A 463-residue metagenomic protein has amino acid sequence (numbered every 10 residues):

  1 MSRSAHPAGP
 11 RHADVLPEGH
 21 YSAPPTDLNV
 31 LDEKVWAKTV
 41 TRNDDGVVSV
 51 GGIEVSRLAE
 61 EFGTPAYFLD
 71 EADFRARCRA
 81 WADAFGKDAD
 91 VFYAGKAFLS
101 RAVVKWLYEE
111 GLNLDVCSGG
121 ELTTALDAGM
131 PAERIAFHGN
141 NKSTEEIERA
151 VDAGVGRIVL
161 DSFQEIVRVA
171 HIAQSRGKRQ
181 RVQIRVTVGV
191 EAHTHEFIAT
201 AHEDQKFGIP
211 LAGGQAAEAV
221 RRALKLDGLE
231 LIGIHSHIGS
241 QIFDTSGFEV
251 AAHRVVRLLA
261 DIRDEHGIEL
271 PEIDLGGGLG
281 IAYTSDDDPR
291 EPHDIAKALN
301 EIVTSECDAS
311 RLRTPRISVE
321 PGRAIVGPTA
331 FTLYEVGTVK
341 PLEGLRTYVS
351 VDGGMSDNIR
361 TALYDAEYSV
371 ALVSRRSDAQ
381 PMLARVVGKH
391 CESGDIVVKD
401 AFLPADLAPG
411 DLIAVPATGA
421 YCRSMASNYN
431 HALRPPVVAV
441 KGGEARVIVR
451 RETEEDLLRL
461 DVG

Functional and structural regions predicted by a protein language model:
M1-R181, K225-L226, E230, L407 (+1 more regions): A charged N-terminal "starter" segment
S2-L31, V188-K340, L403, N430 (+1 more regions): Active-site loop/helix belt of alpha/beta enzymes
R3, A298, T304-C307, L312-G463: Charged (often Lys/Glu-rich) extended helix/loop segments that serve as interaction or gating elements
K38, G46-V48, I53-S56, T64-Y67 (+20 more regions): Flexible, active-site-adjacent loop/turn segments at secondary-structure boundaries
E54, D70-D73, R77, W81 (+19 more regions): General structural feature for long, well-ordered alpha-helical segments within catalytic domains of soluble enzymes
D90-F92, G111-N113, A132-A136, R157 (+7 more regions): Structural preference for beta-strand elements that scaffold enzyme active sites
A94-S100, G119-E121, N140-K142, D161-E165 (+9 more regions): Active-site beta-loop-alpha junctions enriched in small/polar residues
V103-V104, D127-A128, I147-D152, V169-I172 (+6 more regions): Short acidic, glycine/serine/threonine-rich loops at helix termini
